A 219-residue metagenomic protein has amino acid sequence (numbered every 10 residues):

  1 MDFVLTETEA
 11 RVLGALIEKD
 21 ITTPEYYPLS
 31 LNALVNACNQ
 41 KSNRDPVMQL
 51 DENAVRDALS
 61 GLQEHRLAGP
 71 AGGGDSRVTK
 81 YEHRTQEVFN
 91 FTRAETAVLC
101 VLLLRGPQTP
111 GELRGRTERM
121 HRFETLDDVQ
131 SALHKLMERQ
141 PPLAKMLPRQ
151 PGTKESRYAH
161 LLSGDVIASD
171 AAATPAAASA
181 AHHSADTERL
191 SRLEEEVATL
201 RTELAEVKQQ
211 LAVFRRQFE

Functional and structural regions predicted by a protein language model:
T6-E25, N90-P107, L133, E138-R139: Positively charged, polyanion-binding regions of nucleic-acid-associated proteins
A15, A58, A132, L161: Residues in the recognition helix of alpha-helical DNA-binding motifs
T23-M48, P107-F123: Short acidic, hydrophobic short linear motifs in intrinsically disordered regions
R56-L59, Q63-G73, L133-Q150: A short, conserved structural fragment
G74-E112, S156-A185, R192: Short, amphipathic alpha-helical interaction segments positioned at domain boundaries
L104-R139, K145: Charged mid-protein connector segments
R116, L147-L162, A205-E219: Helical coiled-coil/dimerization "stalks" and their immediately adjacent regulatory linkers at helix->disorder
A180-Q217: Amphipathic alpha-helical oligomerization/assembly segments
